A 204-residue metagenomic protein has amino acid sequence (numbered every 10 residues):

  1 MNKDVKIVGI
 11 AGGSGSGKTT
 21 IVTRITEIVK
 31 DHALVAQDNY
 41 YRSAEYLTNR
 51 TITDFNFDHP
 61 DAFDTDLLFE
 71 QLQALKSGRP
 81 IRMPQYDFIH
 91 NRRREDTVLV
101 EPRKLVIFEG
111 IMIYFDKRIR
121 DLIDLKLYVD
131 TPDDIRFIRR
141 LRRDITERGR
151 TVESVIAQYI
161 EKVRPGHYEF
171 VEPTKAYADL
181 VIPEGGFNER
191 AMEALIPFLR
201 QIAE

Functional and structural regions predicted by a protein language model:
G13: P-loop (Walker A) phosphate-binding loop of NTP-binding proteins
K18: Conserved lysine of the Walker
I21-V22: Post-Walker A alpha-helix
E27-V35: Post-Walker A helix-loop "phosphate-sensing" segment adjacent to the P-loop in P-loop NTPases
A33-L34, R42, Y46-H90: Conserved nucleotide-sensing/catalytic segment adjacent to the nucleotide-binding pocket in NTP-handling enzymes
R94-R148: ATP-dependent NMP and nucleoside kinases share a basic, alpha-helical "lid"
E101-P102, I145, R164-E204: NTP-dependent small-molecule kinase module
